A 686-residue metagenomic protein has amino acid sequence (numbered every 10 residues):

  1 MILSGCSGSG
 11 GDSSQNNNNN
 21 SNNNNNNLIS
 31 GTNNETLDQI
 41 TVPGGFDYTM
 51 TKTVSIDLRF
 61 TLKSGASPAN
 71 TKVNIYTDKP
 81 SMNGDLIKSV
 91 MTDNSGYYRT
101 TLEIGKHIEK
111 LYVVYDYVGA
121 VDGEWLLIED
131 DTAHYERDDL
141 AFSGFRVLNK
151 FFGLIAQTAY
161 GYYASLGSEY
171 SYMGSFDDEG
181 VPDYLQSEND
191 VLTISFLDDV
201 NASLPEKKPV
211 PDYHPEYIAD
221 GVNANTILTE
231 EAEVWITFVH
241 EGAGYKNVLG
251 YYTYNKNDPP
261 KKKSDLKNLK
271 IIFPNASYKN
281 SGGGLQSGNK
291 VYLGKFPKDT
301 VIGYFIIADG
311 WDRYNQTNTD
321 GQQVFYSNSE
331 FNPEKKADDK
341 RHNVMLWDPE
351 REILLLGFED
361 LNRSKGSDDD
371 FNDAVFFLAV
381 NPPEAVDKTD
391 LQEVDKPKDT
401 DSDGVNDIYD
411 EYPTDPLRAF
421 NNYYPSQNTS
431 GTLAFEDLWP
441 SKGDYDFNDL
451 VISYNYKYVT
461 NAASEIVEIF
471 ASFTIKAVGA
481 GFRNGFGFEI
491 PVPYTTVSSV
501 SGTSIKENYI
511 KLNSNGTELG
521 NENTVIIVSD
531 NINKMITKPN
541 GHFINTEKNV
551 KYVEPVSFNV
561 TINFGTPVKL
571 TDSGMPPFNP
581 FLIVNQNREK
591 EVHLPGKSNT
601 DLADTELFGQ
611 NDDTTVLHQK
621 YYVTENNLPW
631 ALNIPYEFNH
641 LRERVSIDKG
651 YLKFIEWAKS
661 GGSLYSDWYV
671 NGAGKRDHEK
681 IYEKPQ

Functional and structural regions predicted by a protein language model:
I2-G5: C-terminal motif of bacterial Sec signal peptides marking the signal peptidase cleavage site
S7-S9: Extended assembly-interface regions of large multimeric machines
D12-D401, V405, Y409-E411, P416-V451 (+1 more regions): Extracellular distal adhesion/interaction modules in secreted or cell-surface proteins
